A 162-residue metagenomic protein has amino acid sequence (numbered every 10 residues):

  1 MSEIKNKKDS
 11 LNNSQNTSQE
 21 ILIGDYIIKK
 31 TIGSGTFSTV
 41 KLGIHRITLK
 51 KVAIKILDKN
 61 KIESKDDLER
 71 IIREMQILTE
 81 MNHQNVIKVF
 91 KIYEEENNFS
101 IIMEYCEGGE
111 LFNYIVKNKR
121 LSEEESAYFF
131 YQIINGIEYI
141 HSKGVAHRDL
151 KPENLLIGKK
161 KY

Functional and structural regions predicted by a protein language model:
K29-T36, V40: Protein kinase glycine-rich loop
S34-G35, M81-Q84: Conserved N-lobe motifs of Hanks-type protein kinase catalytic domains, especially the short loop(s) flanking
I44-K51: Conserved N-lobe loop of protein kinases adjacent to the ATP-binding glycine-rich P-loop
K51, I56-M81: Conserved N-lobe beta3->alphaC-helix segment of eukaryotic protein kinase catalytic domains
I92: Activation-segment/catalytic-loop signature of the eukaryotic protein kinase fold
E96-E110, Y114: Conserved short submotifs of the Hanks-type protein kinase catalytic core that shape the nucleotide-binding pocket
F129-F130: Activation segment signature within eukaryotic-like protein kinase domains
N135-V145: Protein kinase catalytic-loop region centered on the HRD/HxD motif
